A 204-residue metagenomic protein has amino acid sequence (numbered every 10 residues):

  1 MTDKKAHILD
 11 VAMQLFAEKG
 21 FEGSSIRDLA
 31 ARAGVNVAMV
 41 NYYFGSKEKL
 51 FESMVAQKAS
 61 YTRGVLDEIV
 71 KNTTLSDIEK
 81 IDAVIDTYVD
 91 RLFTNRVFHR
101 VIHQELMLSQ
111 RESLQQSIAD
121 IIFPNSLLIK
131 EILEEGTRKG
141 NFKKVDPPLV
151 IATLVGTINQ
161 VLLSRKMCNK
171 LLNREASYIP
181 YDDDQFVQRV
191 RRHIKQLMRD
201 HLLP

Functional and structural regions predicted by a protein language model:
K4-M13, L29, M54-T62, I129: Generic hydrophobic, amphipathic alpha-helix propensity
H7, L15-K49, S53: Helix-turn-helix
E68-R100, P147-L154, Q188-R191, P204: Hydrophobic alpha-helical connector segments
T87-D90, T94, F123-K143, T157-P204: C-terminal peripheral helix-coil segments that are non-catalytic and often amphipathic
F93, R100-E134: A contiguous binding-surface segment within folded domains or other stable secondary-structure elements
V101, M107-L108, E112, V155-L163 (+1 more regions): Hydrophobic, amphipathic alpha-helical faces that serve as interaction scaffolds
Q116-I121, T137-T153: All-alpha amphipathic helical-bundle segments outside canonical DNA-binding/catalytic cores that form hydrophobic
